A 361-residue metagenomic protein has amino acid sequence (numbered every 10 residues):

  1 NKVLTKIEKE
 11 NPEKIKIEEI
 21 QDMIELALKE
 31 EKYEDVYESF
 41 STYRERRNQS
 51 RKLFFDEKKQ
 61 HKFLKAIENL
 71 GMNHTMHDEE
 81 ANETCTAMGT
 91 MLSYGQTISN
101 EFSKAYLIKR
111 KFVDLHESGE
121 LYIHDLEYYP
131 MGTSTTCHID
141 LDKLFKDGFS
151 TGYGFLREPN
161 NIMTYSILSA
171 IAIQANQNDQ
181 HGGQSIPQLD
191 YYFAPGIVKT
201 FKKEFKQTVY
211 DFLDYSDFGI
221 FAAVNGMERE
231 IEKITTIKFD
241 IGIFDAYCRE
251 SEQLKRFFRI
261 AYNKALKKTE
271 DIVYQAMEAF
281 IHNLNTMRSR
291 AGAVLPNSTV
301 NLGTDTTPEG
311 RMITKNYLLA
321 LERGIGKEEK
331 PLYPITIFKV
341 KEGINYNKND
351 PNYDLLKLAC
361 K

Functional and structural regions predicted by a protein language model:
N1-L70: Charged, amphipathic alpha-helical regulatory modules used for macromolecular assembly or allosteric control
R46-K361: Conserved catalytic cores of very large enzyme subunits
